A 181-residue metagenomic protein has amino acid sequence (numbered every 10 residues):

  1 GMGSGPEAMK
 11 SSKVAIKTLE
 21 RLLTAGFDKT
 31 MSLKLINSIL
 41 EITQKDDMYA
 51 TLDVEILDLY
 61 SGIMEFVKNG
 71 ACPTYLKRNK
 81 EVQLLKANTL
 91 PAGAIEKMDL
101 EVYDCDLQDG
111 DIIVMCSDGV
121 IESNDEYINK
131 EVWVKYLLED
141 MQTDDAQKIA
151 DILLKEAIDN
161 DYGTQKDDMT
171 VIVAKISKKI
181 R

Functional and structural regions predicted by a protein language model:
G1-S4, C72-P73, P91: Glycine-rich phosphate/pyrophosphate-binding beta-alpha loops
M2-G26, Q83-K86, L107, D111-D161 (+1 more regions): Active-site-proximal, acidic helix/loop segment immediately C-terminal to a metal-coordinating Asp/Glu
P6-K80, K86, L100, K155-D167 (+1 more regions): Catalytic core of PPM/PP2C metal-dependent serine/threonine phosphatase domains
F66, T89, M115: Short glycine- and Lys/Arg-enriched binding-loop motifs that mark or flank ligand-binding interfaces
L90, I176: Residues that form or immediately flank small-molecule/cofactor binding pockets and catalytic motifs
A92-K97: Short, structured beta-strand/loop micro-motifs enriched in basic residues and often containing a Trp
I112, T170-I172: PAS-family sensory/regulatory modules and their coupling/dimerization elements
